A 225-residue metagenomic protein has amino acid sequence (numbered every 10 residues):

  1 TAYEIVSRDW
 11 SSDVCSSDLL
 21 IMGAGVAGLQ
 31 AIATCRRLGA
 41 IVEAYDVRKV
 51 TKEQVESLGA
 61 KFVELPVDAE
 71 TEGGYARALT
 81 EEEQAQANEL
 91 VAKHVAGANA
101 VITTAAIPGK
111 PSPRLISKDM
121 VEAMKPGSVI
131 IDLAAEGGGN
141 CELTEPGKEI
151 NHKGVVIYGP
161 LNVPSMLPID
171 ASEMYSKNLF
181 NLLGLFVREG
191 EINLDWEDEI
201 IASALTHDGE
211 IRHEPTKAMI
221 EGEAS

Functional and structural regions predicted by a protein language model:
T1-V14: Single conserved hydrophobic/aromatic residue that forms the stacking wall/gate of nucleotide- or nucleobase-binding
L19-I21: Hydrophobic Val/Ile/Leu positions in short beta-strands of Rossmann-like dinucleotide-binding domains
G23-G25: Glycine-rich Rossmann-fold phosphate-binding loop(s) that bind the pyrophosphate of adenine dinucleotide cofactors
G28-L29: N-terminal Rossmann-fold NAD(P) dinucleotide-binding loop
Y45-K49: Conserved acidic E/D residue at the C-terminus of a beta-strand in Rossmann-like folds
E72-V101, A105-K118, E122, P160: A structured beta-alpha segment of the ubiquitous adenosine-cofactor-binding alpha/beta core
S112-V163: Rossmann-fold NAD(P)-binding glycine/threonine-rich loop
L194-S225: Phosphate-binding loop/pocket of nucleotide- and phosphate-handling active sites
